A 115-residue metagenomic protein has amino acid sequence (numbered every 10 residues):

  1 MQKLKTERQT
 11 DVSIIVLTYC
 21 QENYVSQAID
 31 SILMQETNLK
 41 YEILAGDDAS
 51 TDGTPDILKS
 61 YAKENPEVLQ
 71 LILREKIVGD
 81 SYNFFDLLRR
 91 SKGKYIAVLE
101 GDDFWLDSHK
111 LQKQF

Functional and structural regions predicted by a protein language model:
M1-F115: Nucleotide-sugar donor-binding/catalytic module of glycosyltransferases that assemble extracellular/cell-envelope
